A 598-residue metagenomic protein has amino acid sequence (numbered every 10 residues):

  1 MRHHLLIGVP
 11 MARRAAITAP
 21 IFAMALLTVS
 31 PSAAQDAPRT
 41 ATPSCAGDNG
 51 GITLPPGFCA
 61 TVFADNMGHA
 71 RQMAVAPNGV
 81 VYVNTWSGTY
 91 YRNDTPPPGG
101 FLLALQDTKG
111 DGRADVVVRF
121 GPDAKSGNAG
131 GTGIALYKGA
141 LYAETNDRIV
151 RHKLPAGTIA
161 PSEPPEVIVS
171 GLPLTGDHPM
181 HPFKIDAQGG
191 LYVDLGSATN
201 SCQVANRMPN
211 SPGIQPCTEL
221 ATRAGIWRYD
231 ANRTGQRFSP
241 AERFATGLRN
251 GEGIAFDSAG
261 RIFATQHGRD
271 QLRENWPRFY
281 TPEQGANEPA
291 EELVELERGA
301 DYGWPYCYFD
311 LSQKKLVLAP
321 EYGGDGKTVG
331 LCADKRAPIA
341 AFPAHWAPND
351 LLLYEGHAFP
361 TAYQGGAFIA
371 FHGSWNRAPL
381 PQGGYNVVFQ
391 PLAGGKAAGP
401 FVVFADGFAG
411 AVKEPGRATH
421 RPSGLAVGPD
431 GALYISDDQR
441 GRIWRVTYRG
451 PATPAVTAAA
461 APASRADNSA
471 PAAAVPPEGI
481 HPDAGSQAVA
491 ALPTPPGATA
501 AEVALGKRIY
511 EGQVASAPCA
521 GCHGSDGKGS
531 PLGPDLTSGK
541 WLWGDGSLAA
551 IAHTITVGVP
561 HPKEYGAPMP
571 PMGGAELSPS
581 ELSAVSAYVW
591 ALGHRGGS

Functional and structural regions predicted by a protein language model:
D36-L54, M180, S197-S239, G247-N250 (+3 more regions): Beta-propeller domain segments
A76-N78, L136-K138, I185-Q188, F256-A259 (+2 more regions): Residue-level detector of Asp-centered blade-edge/turn motifs that repeat once per structural unit in beta-propeller
V80-N84, A140-A143, G190-D194, R261-T265 (+2 more regions): Conserved beta-propeller blade signature
V117, P122-Y137, N146-I185: Asp-box/WD-like beta-propeller blade repeats and closely related beta-sheet repeat scaffolds
L425, I443, G506, V514-S525 (+3 more regions): The canonical Cys-X-X-Cys-His
G431-L433, D438-R442, Y448-A452, P571-S598: C-terminal capping alpha-helices of c-type cytochrome domains
N468-V514: Electrostatic cytochrome c docking/interface patches
K507, A520-V557, P571-E576: Gly/Gly-Pro-rich "capping" loops immediately C-terminal to redox-active cysteine motifs in periplasmic/lumenal
